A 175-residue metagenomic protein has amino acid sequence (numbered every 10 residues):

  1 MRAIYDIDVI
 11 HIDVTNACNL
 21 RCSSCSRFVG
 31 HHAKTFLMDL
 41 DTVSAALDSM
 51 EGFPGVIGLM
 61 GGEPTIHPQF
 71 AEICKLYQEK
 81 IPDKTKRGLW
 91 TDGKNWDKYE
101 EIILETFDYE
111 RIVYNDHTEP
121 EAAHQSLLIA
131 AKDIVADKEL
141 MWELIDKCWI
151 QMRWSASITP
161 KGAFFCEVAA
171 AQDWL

Functional and structural regions predicted by a protein language model:
M1-H11, K132-L144, W149-M152: N-terminal [4Fe-4S]-dependent radical SAM core
M1-L89: Conserved alpha-helical substructure of the radical SAM core
H32-A33, I66-P68, D97-Y99, E121-A123 (+2 more regions): Short catalytic/ligand-binding loop motif for oxyanion handling, primarily in non-cytosolic enzymes, centered on
M50-E51, E101-E119: Structural recognition of alpha->loop->beta junctions
P64-T65, W90-D97, T118: Short beta->alpha connector loops
R87-T91, I112-Y114: Short, hydrophobic beta-strand segments that form beta-sheet elements in well-ordered domains
V113-K132: Short, compositionally biased leader-like segments
K138-L175: Accessory C-terminal segments flanking Radical SAM cores
